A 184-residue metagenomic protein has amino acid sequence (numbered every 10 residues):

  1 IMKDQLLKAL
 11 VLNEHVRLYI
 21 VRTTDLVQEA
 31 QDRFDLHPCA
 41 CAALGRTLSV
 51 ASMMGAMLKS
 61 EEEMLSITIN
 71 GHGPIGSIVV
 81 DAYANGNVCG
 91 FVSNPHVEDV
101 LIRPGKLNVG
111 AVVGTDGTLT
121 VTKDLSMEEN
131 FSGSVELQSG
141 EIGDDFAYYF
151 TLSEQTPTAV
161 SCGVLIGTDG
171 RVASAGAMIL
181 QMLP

Functional and structural regions predicted by a protein language model:
M2-P184: Interaction interfaces in information-processing and related assembly proteins
